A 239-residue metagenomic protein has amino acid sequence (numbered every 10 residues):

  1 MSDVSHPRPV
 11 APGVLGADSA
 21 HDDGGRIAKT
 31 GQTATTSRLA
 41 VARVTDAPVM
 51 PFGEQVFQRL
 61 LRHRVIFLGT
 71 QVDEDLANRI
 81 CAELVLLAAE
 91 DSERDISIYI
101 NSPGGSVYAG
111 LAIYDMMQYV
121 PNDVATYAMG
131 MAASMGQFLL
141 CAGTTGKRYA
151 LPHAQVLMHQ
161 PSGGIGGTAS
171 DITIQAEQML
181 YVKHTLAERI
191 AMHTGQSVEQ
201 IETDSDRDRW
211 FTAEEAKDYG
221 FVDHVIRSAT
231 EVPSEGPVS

Functional and structural regions predicted by a protein language model:
M1-M135, C141-S239: N-terminal organellar transit peptides
